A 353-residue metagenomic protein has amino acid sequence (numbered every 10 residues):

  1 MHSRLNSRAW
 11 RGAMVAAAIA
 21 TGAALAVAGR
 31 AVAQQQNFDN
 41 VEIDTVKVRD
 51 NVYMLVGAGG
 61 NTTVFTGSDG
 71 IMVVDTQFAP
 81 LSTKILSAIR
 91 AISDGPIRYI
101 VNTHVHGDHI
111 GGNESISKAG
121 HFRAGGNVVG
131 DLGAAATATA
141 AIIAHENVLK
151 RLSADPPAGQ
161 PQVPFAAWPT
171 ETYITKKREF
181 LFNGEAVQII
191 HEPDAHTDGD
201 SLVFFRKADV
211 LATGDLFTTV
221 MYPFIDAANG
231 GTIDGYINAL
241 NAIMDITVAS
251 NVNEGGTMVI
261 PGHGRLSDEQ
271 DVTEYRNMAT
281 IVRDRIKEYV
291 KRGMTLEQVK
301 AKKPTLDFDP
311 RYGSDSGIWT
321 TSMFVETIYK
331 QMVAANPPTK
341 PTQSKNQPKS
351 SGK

Functional and structural regions predicted by a protein language model:
H2-A18: Bacterial N-terminal signal peptides that target proteins for export
R4, A26-Q34, G125, A249-G256 (+1 more regions): Accessory terminal helices/loops
E42-I92, S201-D215: Conserved beta-strand hairpin/beta-sheet module of binuclear metal-dependent hydrolase folds, prominently
K47, A134-T139, I143-P193, T197-D198 (+3 more regions): Metallo-beta-lactamase
N51, F65, D75, I89 (+10 more regions): Divalent metal-coordination and catalytic microenvironments
S68-M72, P80-A140: Active-site metal-binding motif and surrounding structural segment of the metallo-beta-lactamase
G70-I71, F78-P80, E179, A186 (+1 more regions): Metallo-beta-lactamase
